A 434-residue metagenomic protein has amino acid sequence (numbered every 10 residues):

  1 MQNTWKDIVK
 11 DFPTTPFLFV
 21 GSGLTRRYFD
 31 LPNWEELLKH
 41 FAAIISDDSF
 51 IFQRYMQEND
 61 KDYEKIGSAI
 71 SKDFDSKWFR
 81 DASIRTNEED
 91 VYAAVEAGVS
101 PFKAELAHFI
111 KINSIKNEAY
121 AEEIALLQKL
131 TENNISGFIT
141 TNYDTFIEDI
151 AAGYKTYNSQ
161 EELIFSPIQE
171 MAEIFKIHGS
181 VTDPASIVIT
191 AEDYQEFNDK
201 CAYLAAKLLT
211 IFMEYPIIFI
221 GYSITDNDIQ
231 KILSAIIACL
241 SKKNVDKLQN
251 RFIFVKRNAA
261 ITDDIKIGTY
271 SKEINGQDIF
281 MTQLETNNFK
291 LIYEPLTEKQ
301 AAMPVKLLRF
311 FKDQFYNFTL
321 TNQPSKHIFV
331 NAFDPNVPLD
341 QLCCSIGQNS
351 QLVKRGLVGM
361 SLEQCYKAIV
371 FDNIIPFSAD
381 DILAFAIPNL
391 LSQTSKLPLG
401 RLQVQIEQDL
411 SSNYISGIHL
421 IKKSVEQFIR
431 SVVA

Functional and structural regions predicted by a protein language model:
M1-I189, M213-Y215, I224-N227, I232 (+1 more regions): Conserved catalytic-core helix/loop/strand module for nucleotide-ribose chemistry
E122, E192-K207: Active-site glycine-rich loop that binds ribose-phosphate moieties when present
T210: Short acidic alpha-helix that forms the nucleotide-activated donor recognition element in Leloir-type transferases
G221: Active-site loops and adjacent core secondary-structure elements that bind or stabilize anionic groups
